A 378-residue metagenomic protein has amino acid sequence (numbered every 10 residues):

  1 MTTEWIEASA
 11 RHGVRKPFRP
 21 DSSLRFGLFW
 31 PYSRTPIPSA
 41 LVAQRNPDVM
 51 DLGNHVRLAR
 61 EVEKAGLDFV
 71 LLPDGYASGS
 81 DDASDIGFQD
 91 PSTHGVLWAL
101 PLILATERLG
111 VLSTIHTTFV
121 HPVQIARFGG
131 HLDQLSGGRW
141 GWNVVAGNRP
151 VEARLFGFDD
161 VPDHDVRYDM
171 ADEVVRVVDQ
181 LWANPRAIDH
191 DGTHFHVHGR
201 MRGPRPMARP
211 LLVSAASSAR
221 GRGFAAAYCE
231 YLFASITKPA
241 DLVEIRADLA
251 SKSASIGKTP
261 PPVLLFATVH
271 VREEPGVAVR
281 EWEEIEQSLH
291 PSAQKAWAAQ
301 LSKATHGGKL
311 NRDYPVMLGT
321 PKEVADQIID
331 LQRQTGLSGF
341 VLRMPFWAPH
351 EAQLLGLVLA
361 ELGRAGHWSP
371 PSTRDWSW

Functional and structural regions predicted by a protein language model:
T2-R34, P150, H164-P206, I236-T335 (+1 more regions): An alpha-helical appendage that flanks or caps ligand/catalytic pockets
T2-T106, M207-P210, D375-W376: N-terminal beta1-alpha1-beta2 module of alpha/beta enzyme domains
F18-D21, E63-K64, L100-E107, G129 (+4 more regions): Acidic (Asp/Glu)-rich catalytic clusters
F26, V62, G66, L102 (+8 more regions): Conserved, mostly hydrophobic/aromatic
F26-L28, V70-L72, V111-S113, W140-V144 (+4 more regions): Hydrophobic faces of well-ordered beta-strands that scaffold small-molecule active sites in alpha/beta enzyme cores
P38-G53, S113-V123, V161, P206-A219 (+2 more regions): Active-site mouth loops of central-metabolism enzymes
S92-L100, L135-G138, D160-L181: Acidic, His- and aromatic-enriched active-site or binding-groove loops in soluble protein domains that engage sugars
V120-E152: Hydrophobic or amphipathic alpha-helical targeting/insertion segments
